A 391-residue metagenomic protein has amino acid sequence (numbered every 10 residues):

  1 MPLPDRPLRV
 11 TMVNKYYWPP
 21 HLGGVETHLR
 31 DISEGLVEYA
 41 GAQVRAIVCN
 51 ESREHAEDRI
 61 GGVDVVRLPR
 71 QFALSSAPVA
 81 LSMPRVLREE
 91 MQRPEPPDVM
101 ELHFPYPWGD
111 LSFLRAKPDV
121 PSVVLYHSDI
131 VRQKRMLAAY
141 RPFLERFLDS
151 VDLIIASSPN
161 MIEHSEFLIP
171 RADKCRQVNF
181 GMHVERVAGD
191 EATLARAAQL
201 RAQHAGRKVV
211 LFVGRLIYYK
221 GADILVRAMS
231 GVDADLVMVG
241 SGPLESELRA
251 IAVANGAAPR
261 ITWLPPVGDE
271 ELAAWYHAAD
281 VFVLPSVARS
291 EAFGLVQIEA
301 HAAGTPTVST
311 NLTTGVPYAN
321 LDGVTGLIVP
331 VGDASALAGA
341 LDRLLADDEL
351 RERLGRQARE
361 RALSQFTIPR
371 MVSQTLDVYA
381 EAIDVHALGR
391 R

Functional and structural regions predicted by a protein language model:
D5-L8, V13-P20, H28-L29, G35-P78: N-terminal strand-loop element at the rim of the active site of nucleotide-sugar-dependent glycosyltransferases
T27, K208-G231, P243-R249, S335 (+1 more regions): A conserved mid-protein helix/loop that constitutes part of the nucleotide-sugar donor-binding site
S82-M83, V99-D119: An aromatic- and histidine-rich active-site surface loop
L148, P266-V267, A274-A279: Short alpha-helical donor nucleotide-sugar binding micro-motif in glycosyltransferases
D149-G189: A short, active-site helix/loop in glycosyltransferases that binds the activated sugar's phosphate group
E247-E270: Nucleotide-activated donor-binding/catalytic signature segment of Leloir-type glycosyltransferases, i.e., the conserved
A302, P306-T310, N320: Short hydrophobic beta-strand element within catalytic cores of glycosyltransferases and related nucleotide-activated
L321-G323, L327-A334, D342-E349: Conserved acidic donor-binding segment of nucleotide-sugar-dependent glycosyltransferases
